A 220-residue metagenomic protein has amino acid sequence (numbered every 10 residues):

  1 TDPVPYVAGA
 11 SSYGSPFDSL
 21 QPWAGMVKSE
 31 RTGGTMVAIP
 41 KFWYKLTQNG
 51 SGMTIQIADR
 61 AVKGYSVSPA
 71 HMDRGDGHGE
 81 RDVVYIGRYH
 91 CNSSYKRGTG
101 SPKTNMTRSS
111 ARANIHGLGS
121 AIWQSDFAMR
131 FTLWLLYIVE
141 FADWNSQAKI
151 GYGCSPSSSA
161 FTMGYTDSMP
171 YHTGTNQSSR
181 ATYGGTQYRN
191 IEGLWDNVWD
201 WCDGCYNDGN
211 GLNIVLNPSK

Functional and structural regions predicted by a protein language model:
T1-P40, Y44-N49, I122: GGW-centered surface loops in extracellular recognition modules
R31-G33, I57-L194: Short aromatic-cysteine micro-motif
V37-I39, Y85-G87, V198-W201: Short hydrophobic-aromatic micro-motifs
F42-K45, H90-S93, M129, C205-Y206: Acidic glycine-/aspartate-rich tracts in secreted/extracellular proteins
L46-Q48, F131-W134, D208-N210: Short catalytic/ligand-binding loop motif for oxyanion handling, primarily in non-cytosolic enzymes, centered on
G50-S51, G204: Short coil/turn segments at secondary-structure boundaries
W199-K220: Surface-exposed recognition segments
